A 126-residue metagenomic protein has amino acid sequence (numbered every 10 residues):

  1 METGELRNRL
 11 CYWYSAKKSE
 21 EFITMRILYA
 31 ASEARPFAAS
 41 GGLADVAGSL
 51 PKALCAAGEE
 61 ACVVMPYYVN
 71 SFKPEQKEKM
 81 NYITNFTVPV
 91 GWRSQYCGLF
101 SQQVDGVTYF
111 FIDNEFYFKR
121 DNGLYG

Functional and structural regions predicted by a protein language model:
T3, N8, K17-S19: Polybasic, lysine-rich low-complexity intrinsically disordered segments
E21-G126: Catalytic cores of nucleotide-sugar-dependent glycosyltransferases that transfer UDP/GDP/TDP-activated
